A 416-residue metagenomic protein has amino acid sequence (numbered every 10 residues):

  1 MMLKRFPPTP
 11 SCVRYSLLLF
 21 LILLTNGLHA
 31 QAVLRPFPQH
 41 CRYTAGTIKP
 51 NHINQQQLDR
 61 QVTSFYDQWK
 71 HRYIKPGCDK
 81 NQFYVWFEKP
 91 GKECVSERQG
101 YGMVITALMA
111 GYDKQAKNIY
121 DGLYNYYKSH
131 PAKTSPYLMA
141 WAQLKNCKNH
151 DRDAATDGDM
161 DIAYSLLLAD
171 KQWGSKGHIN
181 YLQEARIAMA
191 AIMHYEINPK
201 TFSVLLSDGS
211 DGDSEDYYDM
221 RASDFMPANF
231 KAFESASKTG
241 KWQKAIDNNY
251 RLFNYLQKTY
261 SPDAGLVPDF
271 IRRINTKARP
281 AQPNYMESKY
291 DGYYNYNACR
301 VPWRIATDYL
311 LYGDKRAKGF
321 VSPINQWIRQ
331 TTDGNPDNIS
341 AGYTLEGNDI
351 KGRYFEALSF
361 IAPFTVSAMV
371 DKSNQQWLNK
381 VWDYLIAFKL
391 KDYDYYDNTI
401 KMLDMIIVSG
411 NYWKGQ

Functional and structural regions predicted by a protein language model:
M1-V13: N-terminal secretory signal peptides that target proteins for export/translocation
S16-N26: Bacterial N-terminal signal peptides
V33-F65, K92-E97, P136, D151-D157 (+3 more regions): Extended ligand-binding clefts on enzyme/binding-domain cores
R35-D159, S165, A298, V321 (+5 more regions): N-terminal carbohydrate-binding/catalytic regions of secreted carbohydrate-active enzymes
A110-G111, D170-G174, E234, Y309 (+2 more regions): Short coil/turn linking the two alpha-helices of tandem helical-hairpin repeats
N118-K128, Y164-L168, N180-M193: Active-site-adjacent structural elements in enzyme catalytic domains
G342-Q416: C-terminal functional modules
